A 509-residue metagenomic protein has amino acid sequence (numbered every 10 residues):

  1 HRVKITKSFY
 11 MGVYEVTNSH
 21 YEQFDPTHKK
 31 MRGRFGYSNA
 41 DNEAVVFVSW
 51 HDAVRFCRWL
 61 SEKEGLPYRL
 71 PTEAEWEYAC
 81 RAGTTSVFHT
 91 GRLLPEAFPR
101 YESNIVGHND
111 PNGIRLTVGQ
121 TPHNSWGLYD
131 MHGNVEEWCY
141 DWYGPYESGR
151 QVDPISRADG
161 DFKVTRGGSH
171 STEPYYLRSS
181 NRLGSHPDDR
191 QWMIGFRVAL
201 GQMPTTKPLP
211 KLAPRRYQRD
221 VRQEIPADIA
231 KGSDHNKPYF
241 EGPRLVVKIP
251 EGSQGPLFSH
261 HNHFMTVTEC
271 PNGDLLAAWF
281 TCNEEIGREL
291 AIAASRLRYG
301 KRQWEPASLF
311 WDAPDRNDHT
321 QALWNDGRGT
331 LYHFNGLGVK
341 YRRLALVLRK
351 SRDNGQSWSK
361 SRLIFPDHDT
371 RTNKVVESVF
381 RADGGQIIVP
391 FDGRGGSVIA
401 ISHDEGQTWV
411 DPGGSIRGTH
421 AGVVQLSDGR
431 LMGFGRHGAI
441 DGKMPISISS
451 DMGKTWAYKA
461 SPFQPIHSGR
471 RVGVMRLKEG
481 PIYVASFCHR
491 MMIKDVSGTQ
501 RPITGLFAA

Functional and structural regions predicted by a protein language model:
H1, R182-P187, G252-Q254: Short, P/G- and charge-enriched loop/turn segments at secondary-structure junctions
H1-R32, H51, G133: A short glycine-rich, aromatic-capped structural motif
R2-K4, Y10, V46, T117-G119 (+2 more regions): Generic structural detector for well-ordered beta-strands
I5-K7, D41, T72, T84 (+21 more regions): Residues that flank catalytic or metal-binding motifs in active/ligand-binding sites
K7, E15, L116, P122-N124 (+1 more regions): Disulfide-stabilized, aromatic/cysteine-rich ligand-recognition loop
Y10, V87, E137, G195-R197 (+2 more regions): Residues embedded in well-ordered beta-strands
K30-S180: Functional-site microenvironments in short loops/helix caps that host divalent-cation chemistry
P210-A509: Asp-box/BNR beta-propeller blade signature and adjacent active/binding-site loops in extracellular glycan-interacting
